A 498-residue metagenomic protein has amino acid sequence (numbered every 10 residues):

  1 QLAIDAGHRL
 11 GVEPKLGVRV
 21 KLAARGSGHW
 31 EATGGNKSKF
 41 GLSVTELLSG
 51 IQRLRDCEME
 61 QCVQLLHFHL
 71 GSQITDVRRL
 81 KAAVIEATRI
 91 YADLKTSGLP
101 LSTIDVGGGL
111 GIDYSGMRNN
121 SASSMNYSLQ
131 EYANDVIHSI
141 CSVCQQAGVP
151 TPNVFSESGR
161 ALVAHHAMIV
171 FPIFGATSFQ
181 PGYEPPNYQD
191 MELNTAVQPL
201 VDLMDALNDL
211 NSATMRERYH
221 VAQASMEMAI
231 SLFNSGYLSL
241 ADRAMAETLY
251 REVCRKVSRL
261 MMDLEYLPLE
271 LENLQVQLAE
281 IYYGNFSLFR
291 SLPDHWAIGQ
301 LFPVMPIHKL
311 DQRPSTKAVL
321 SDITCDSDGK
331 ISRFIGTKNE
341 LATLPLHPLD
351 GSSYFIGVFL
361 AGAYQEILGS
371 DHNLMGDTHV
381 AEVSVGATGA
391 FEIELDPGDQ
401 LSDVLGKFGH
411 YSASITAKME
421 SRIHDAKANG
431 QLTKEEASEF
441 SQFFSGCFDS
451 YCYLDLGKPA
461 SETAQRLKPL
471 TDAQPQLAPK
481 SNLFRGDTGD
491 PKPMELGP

Functional and structural regions predicted by a protein language model:
Q1-D105, L110-I112, N126-E131, S139 (+1 more regions): Active-site-proximal beta-alpha core segment in soluble small-molecule metabolic enzymes
L2-D5, V77-R78, S115-M117, A164-A167 (+1 more regions): A short acidic (Asp/Glu
A24-H29, T103-S121, F155-V170: Flexible glycine/acidic-rich beta-alpha junction loops that bind and position SAM and/or redox cofactors in anaerobic
H29-N36, C62, H69, R118 (+5 more regions): Generic, low-specificity signal for short hydrophobic/alpha-helical stretches with a mild N-terminal bias, encompassing
L54, V84, G111, N120-A122 (+3 more regions): Alpha-helix termini
Q73, T488-P491: Compositionally biased, intrinsically disordered low-complexity regions
Y127, D135, C141-Q145, V149-D487 (+1 more regions): Charged (often Lys/Glu-rich) extended helix/loop segments that serve as interaction or gating elements
